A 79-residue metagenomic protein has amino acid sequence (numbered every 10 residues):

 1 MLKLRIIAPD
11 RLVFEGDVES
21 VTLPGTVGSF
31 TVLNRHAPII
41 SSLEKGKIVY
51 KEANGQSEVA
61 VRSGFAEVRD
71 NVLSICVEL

Functional and structural regions predicted by a protein language model:
L2-L79: Compact, glycine-rich, soluble single-domain proteins
